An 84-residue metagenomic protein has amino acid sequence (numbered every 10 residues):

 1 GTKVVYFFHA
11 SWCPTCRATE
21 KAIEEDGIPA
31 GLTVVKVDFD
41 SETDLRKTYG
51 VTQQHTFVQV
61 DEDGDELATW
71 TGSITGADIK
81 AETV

Functional and structural regions predicted by a protein language model:
G1-S11: Short active-site neighborhood of thiol/selenol oxidoreductases, capturing the structured segment around
F8, G31-D44: Thiol-based oxidoreductase modules, predominantly thioredoxin-like and allied folds used for disulfide exchange
S11-A18, H55-T56: C-type cytochrome heme c attachment motif
T15-A30: Typically the conserved alpha-helix immediately C-terminal to a functionally engaged Cys/Sec in thioredoxin-like
C16, L45, L67-A68: Extracytoplasmic/secreted cell-surface and envelope-processing proteins
E20-I23, T43-R46, G76, K80: Extracytoplasmic/secreted envelope proteins and their assembly/folding machinery, especially bacterial periplasmic
Y49-V58: Structural micro-motif
V58-V84: Non-catalytic, surface beta->alpha helical segment in thiol-disulfide oxidoreductase systems
